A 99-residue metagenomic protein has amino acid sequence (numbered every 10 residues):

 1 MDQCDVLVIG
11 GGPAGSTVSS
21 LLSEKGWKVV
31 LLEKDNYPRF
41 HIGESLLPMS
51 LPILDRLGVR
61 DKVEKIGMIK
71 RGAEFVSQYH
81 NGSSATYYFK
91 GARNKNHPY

Functional and structural regions predicted by a protein language model:
M1-G12, V30: Beta1/beta-strand and adjacent pyrophosphate-binding region of the FAD-binding site in flavoprotein oxidoreductases
M1-Q3, S77-Y99: Conserved N-terminal helical subregion
Q3, G26, K70-G72: A structure-centric signal for secondary-structure junctions around beta-strands
L7, S23-I42: Glycine-rich FAD pyrophosphate-binding loop
G15-S16: N-terminal Rossmann-fold NAD(P) dinucleotide-binding loop
E24-L31, P48-M49, S83-K90: Short amphipathic alpha-helical segments, especially helix-boundary/capping motifs
R39-H80: N-terminal FAD cofactor-binding segment of flavoenzymes
